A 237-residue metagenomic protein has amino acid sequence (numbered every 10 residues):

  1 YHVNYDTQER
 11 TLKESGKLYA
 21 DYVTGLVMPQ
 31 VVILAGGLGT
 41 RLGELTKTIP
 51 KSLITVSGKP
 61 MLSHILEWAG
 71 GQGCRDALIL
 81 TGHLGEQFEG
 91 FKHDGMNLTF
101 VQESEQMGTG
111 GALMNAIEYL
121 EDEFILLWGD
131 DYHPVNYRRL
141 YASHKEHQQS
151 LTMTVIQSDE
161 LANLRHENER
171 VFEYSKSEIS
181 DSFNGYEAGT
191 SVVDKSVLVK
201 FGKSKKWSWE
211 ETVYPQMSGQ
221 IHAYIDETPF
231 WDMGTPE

Functional and structural regions predicted by a protein language model:
Y1-V27: Aromatic-rich peripheral "rim/lid" segments of glycoside hydrolase catalytic domains that contact and position glycan
V3, G82, V101-E103, T154 (+1 more regions): Conserved beta-strand termini and adjacent loop/short-helix elements that scaffold enzyme active sites in alpha/beta
P29-I33, R41, T55, K59-R139: Conserved N-terminal catalytic core of the sugar/cofactor nucleotidyltransferase
L38, I49, L84, D131 (+2 more regions): A generic "binding-loop/recognition-motif" signal
E44-K47: Conserved catalytic-core motifs of eukaryotic protein kinase domains, centered on the activation segment
S52, N97-T99, Q220-H222: Conserved beta-strand segments of alpha/beta enzyme cores
F124-I125, Y132, R138-K145, S158-D159 (+1 more regions): Catalytic-core segments of class I nucleotidyltransferases/pyrophosphorylases that form NMP-activated intermediates
H147-Q157: A short, conserved acidic/glycine-rich loop-to-beta-strand motif that forms the donor nucleotide-sugar/metal
